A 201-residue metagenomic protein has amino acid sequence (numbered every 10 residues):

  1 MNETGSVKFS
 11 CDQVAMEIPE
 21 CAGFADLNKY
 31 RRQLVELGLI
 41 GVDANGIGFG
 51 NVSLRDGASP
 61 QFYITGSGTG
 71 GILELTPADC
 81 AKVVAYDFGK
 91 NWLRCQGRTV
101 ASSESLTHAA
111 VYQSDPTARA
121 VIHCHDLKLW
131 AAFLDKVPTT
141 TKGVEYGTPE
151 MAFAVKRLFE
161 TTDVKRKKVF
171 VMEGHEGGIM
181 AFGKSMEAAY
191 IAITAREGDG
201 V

Functional and structural regions predicted by a protein language model:
M1-V201: Glycine-rich flexible loops
